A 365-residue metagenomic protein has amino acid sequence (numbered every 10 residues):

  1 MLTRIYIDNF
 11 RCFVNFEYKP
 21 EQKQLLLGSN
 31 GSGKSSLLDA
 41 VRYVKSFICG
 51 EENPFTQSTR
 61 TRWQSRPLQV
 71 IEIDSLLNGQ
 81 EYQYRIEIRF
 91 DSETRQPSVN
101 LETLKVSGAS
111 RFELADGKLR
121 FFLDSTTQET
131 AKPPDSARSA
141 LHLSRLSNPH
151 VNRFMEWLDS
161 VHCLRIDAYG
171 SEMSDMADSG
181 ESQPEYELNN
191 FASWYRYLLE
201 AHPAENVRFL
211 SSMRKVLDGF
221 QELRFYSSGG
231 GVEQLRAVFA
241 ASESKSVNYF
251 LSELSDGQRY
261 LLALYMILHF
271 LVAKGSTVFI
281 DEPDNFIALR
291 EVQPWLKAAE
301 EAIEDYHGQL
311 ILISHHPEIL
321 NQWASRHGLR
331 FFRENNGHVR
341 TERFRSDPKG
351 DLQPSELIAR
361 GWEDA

Functional and structural regions predicted by a protein language model:
M1-F13: N-terminal pre-Walker A segment at the start of P-loop NTPase domains
R11, Q24, R42, S255 (+3 more regions): Catalytic acidic motif of RecA-like/P-loop NTPases
F16-E21, L271-V272: Phosphate-binding P-loop
P20-S58, S255, L261-I267, K297-A298: Phosphate-binding glycine-rich loops of NTP-binding sites
L25, L38-S98: Conserved P-loop NTP-binding catalytic core
S29, S211-R214, Q221-H269, T277-R290: Conserved ABC ATPase signature
Q83-F225: Electropositive, glycine-dotted interaction segments that contact anionic polymers or phosphate-rich ligands
Q293-A365: C-terminal lobe/lid and adjacent interdomain/linker elements of RecA-like ASCE P-loop ATPase modules
